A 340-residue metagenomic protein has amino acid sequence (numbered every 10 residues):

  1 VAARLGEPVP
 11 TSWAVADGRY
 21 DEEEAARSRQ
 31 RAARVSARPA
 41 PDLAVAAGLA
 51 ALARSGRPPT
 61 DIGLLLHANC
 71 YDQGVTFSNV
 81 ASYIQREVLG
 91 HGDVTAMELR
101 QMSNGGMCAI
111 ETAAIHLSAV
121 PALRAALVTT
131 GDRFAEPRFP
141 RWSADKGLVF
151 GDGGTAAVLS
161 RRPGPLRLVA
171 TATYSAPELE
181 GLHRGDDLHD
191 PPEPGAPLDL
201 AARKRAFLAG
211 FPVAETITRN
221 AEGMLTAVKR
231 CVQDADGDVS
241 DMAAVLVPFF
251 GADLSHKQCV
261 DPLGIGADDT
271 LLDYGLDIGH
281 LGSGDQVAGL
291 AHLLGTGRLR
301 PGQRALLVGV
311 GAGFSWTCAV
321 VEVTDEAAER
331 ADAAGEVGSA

Functional and structural regions predicted by a protein language model:
V1-R38, S143-T218, T226, E322-A340: Condensing-enzyme catalytic core mediating Claisen C-C bond formation in acyl metabolism
D17-E22, V75-G90, V128-F134, L198 (+1 more regions): Acidic-glycine-rich active-site phosphate/pyrophosphate-binding loop
R19-Y20, A47-G63, L225-A243, L293 (+1 more regions): Phosphate/pyrophosphate-binding loops at sites that engage ATP/ADP/AMP, CoA/4′-phosphopantetheine, polyphosphate
R27-R31, G63-H67, V88-R100, P137-R141 (+1 more regions): Glycine/charged-rich beta-loop-alpha catalytic/anionic-binding loops adjacent to active sites
P41, V45, Y71-S78, H91 (+5 more regions): Claisen-condensing/thiolase-fold acyl-transfer catalytic domains that form or cleave C-C bonds in fatty acid
P59-D72, A81-I84: Membrane helical hairpin/interfacial module
R100, A126-D132, L159, L307-V310: Short beta-strand segments
S118-G154: Flexible, glycine-rich active-site loops centered on histidine and acidic residues that chelate a metal or position
